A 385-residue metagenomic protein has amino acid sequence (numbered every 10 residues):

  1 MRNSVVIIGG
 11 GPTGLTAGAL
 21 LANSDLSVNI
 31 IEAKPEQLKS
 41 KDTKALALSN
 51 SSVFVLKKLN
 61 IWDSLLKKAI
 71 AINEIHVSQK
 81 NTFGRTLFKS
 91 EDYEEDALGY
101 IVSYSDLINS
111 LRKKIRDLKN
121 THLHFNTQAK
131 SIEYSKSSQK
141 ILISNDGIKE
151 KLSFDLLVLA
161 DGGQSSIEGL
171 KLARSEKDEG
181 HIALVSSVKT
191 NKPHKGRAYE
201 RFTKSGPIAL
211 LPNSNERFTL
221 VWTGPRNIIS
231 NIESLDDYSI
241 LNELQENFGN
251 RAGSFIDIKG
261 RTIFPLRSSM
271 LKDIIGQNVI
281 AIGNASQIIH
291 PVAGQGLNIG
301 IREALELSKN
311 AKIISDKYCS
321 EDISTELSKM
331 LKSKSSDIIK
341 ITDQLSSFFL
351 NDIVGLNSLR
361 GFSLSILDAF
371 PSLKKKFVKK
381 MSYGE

Functional and structural regions predicted by a protein language model:
M1-G11: Beta1/beta-strand and adjacent pyrophosphate-binding region of the FAD-binding site in flavoprotein oxidoreductases
I8, A22-T43: Glycine-rich FAD pyrophosphate-binding loop
G14-L15: N-terminal Rossmann-fold NAD(P) dinucleotide-binding loop
F54-K58, S64, A69-L170, K177-A183: Conserved N-terminal helical subregion
K149-G253, R261: Conserved FAD-binding catalytic core of PHBH/FMO-like flavoproteins
I228-S315, C319-E321: FAD/FMN-dependent oxidoreductases across multiple families
K309-E385: C-terminal helical "tail/cap" subdomain of flavin- and related membrane-associated enzymes
